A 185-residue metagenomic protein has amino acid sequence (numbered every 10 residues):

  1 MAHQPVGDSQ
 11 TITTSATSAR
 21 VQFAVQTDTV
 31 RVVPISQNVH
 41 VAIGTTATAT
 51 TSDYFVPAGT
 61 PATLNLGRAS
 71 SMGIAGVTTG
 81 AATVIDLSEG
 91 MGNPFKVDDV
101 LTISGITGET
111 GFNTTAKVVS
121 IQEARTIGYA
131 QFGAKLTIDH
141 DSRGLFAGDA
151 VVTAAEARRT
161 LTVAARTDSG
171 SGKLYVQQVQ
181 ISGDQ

Functional and structural regions predicted by a protein language model:
M1-Q22, S169-Q185: Short, intrinsically disordered N-terminal pre-domain segments
V6, Q10-I12, A49-R68: Intrinsically disordered, low-complexity Pro/Gly/Ser/Thr-rich segments with frequent PxxP/GP/PP motifs and embedded
G7-Q26, A47-T50, V77-S88, G108-T110: Surface-exposed ligand/attachment interfaces on beta-rich extracellular proteins
A24-T29, P94: Extended extracellular/luminal ectodomain segments enriched in beta-structured repeat modules
V30-S36, A165-T167: Asparagine-centered strand-capping/turn motif at beta-strand->loop junctions
I35-D53, Q177: Short, surface-exposed beta-strand/strand-loop-strand elements in extracellular ectodomains
R68-V97, T102-V176, G183-Q185: Small/polar beta-strand repeat architecture
